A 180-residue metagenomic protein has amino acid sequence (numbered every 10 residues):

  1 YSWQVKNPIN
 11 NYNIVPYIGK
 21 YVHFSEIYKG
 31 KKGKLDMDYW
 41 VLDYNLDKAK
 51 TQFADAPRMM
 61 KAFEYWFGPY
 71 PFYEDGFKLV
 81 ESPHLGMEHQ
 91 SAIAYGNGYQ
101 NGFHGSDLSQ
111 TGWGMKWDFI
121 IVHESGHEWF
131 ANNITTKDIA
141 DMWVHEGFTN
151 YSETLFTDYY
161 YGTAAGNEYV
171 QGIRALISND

Functional and structural regions predicted by a protein language model:
Y1-V122, Y151, R174: Hydrophobic helix-coil surface modules that form long, contiguous segments used for peptide/substrate interaction
P16, I27-G30, Y65, V144 (+3 more regions): Generic detector of intrinsically disordered, low-complexity, polar/charged segments
H23, N45, H127, G162-T163 (+1 more regions): Serine/threonine-rich low-complexity intrinsically disordered regions
Q52-F53, D138-E146: Active-site metal-coordination segments of metallo-dependent hydrolases
P69-V80, K137-A140, A164-E168: Surface-exposed patches in mature extracellular/periplasmic domains of secreted proteins
H123-E124, E146: Acidic active-site catalytic centers that drive phospho-/nucleotidyl reactions and related ester hydrolyses
S125-A140, L155, Y159-Y160: Catalytic Zn2+-binding segment of zinc metalloproteases
E146-D180: Acidic/His/Gly-enriched intrinsically disordered linker/tail segments that often contain short helix/coil "MoRF-like"
